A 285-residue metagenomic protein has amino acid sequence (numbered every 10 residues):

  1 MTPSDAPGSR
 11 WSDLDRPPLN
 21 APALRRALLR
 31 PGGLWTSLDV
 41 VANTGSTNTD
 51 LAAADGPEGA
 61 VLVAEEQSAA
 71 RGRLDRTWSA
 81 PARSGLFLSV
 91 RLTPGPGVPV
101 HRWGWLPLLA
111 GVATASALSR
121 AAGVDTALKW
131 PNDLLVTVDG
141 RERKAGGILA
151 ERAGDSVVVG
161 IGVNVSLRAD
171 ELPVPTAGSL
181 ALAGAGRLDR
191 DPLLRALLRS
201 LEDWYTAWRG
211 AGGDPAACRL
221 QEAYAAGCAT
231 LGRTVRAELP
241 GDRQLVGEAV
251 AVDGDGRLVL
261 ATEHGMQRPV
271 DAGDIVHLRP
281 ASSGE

Functional and structural regions predicted by a protein language model:
M1-R120, E142, E285: N-terminal lobe of the biotin/lipoate ligase/transferase fold
T2-R16, G95-T126, V136-E285: Long, positively charged amphipathic alpha-helical accessory segments at protein N-termini or as interdomain linkers
A42, L128-W130: Short loop/edge segments at beta-strand edges and connector loops that shape dinucleotide/nucleotide cofactor-binding
